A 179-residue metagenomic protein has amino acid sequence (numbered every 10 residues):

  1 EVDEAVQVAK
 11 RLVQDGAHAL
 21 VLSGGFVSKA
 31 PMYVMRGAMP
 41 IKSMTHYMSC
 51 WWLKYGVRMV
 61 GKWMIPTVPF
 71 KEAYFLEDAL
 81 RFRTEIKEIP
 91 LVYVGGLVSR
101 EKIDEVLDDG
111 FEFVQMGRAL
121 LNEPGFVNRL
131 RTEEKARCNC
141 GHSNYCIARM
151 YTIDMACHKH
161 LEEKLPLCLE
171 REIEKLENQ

Functional and structural regions predicted by a protein language model:
E1-Q179: Flavin-dependent oxidoreductase catalytic cores
